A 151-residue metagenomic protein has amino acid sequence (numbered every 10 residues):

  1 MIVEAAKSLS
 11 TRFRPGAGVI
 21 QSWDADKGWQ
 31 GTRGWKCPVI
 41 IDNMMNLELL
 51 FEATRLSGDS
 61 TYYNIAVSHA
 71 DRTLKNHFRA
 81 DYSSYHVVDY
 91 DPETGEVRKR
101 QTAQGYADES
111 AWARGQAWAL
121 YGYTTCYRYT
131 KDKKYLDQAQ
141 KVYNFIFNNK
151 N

Functional and structural regions predicted by a protein language model:
M1-N151: Glycan-recognition and catalytic cores of secretory/periplasmic carbohydrate-active enzymes
